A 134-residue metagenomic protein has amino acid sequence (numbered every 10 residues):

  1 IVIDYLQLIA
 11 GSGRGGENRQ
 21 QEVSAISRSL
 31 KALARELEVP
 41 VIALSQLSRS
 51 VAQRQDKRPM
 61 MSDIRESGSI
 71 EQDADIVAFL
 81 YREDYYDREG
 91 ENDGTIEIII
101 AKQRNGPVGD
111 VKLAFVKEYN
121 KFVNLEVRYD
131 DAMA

Functional and structural regions predicted by a protein language model:
I1-L44: Helical hairpin unit composed of two closely spaced alpha helices linked by a short loop
G15, R28-E38, R49-A134: C-terminal regions of RecA-like/P-loop NTPase motor modules
